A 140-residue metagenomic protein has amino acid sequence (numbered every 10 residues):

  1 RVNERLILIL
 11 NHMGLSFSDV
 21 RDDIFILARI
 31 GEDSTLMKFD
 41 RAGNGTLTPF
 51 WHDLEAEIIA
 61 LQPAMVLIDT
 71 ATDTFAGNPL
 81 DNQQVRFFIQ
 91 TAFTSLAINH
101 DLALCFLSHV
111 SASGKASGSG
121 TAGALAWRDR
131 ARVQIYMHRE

Functional and structural regions predicted by a protein language model:
R1-P79: Conserved inter-motif catalytic segment of the P-loop NTP-binding fold
T48, M65, Q83-E140: Phosphate-binding/switch region of NTP-binding enzymes
